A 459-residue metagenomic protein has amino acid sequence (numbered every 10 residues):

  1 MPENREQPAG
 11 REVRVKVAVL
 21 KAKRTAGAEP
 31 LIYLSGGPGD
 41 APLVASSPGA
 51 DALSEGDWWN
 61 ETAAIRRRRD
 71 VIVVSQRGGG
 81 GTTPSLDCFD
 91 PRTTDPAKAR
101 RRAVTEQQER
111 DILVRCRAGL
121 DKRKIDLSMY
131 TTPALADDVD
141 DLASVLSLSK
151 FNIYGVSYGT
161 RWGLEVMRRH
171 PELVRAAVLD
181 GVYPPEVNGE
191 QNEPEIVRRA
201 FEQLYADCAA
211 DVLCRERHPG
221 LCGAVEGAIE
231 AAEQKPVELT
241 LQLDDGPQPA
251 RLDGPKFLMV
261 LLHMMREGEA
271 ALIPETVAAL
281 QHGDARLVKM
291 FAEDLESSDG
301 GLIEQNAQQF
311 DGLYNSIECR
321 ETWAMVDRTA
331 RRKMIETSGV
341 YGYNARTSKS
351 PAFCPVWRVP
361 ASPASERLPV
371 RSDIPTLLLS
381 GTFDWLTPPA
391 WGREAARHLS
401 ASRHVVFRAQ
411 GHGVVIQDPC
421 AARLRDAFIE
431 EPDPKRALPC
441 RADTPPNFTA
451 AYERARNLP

Functional and structural regions predicted by a protein language model:
M1-K256, S316-P459: Gly/Pro-rich cap/lid or specificity-loop segments adjacent to the active site
V212-N315: Alpha/beta-hydrolase-fold enzymes
